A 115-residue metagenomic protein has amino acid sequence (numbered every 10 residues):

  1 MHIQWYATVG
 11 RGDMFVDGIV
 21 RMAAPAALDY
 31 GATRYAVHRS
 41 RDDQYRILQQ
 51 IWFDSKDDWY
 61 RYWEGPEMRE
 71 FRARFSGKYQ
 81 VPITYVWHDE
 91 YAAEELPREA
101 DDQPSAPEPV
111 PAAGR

Functional and structural regions predicted by a protein language model:
M1-H2, G12, M22-A23: Short, structured interface segments that constitute the first stable element of a domain
M1-Y6, A36-E64, D101-D102: Short, well-ordered beta-strand segments in beta-rich or mixed alpha/beta enzyme and ligand-binding folds
Y6-I19: Short, surface-exposed ligand-recognition loops at beta-strand->loop->(often short) alpha-helix junctions that present
R11-G12, R46, K56, Y79: Enrichment for repetitive, rod-forming helical segments
R21-R34, W52-W87: An amphipathic, aromatic/His-enriched active-site/gating alpha helix that lines ligand/cofactor pockets
T33-Y45, F71-R115: Glycine-rich beta-strand-turn "strand-cap" elements at beta-sheet edges
